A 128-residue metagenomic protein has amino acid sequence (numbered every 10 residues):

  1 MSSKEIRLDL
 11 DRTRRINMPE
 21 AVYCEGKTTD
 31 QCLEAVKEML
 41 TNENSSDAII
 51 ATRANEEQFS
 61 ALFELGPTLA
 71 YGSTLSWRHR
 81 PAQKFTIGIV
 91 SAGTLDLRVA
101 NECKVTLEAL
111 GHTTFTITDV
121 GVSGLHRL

Functional and structural regions predicted by a protein language model:
M1-G66: Long amphipathic alpha-helical segments
C32, R127-L128: Amphipathic coiled-coil/heptad-repeat helices and related helical stalk/stem segments that mediate oligomerization
N44-S45, A82-F85: Residue-level preference for short coil/turn positions at secondary-structure junctions
I49, L75, I87: A broad, low-specificity signal marking well-ordered, structured residues that form hydrophobic/aromatic
A54, R80, A92-T94: Beta-hairpin (beta-strand-turn-beta-strand) motif
G66-R80: Short, structured interface segments
K84-R127: Glycine-rich phosphate/diphosphate-binding loop of Rossmann-like nucleotide-binding domains
